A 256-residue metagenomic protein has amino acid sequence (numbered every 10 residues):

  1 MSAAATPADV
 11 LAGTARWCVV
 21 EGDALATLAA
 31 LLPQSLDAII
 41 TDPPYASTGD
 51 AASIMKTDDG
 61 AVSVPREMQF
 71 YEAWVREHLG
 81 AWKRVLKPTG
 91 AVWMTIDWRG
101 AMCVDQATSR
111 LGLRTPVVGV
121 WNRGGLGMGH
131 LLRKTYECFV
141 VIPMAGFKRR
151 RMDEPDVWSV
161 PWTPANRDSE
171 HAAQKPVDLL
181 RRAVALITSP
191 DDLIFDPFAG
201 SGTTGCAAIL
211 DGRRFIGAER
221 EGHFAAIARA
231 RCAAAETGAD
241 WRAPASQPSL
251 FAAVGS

Functional and structural regions predicted by a protein language model:
M1-A226, S256: Core catalytic lobe of class I
E221-G255: Cysteine-dependent PTP/DSP-like catalytic domain, specifically the C-terminal lobe
